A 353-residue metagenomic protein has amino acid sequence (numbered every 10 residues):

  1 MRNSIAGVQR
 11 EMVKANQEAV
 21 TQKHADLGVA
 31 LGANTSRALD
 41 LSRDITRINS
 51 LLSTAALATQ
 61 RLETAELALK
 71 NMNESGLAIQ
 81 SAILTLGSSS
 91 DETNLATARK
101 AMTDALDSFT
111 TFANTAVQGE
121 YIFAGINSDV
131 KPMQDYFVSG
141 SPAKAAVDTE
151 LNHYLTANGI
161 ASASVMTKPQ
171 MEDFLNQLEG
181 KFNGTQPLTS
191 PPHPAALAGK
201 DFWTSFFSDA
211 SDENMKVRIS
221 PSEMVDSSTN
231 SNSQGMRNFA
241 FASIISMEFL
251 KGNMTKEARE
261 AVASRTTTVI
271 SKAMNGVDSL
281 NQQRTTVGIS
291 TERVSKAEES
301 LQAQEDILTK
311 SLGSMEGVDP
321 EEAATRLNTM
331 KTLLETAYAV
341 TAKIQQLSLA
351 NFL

Functional and structural regions predicted by a protein language model:
M1-V130, N253-L353: Amphipathic alpha-helical polymerization modules
M12, N16-A19, K23, A116-Y121 (+1 more regions): Polar, low-complexity export/assembly segments characteristic of proteins that are secreted or assemble on the cell
